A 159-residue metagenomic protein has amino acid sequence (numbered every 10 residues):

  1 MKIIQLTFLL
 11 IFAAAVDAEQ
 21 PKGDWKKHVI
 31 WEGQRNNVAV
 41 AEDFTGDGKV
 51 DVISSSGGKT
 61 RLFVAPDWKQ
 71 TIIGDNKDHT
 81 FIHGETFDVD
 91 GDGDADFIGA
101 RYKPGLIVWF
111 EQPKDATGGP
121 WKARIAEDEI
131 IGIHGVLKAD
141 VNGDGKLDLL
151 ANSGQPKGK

Functional and structural regions predicted by a protein language model:
M1-L9: Sec-dependent signal peptide recognition, specifically the positively charged N-region followed immediately by
A15-K159: Beta-propeller-forming repeat regions
